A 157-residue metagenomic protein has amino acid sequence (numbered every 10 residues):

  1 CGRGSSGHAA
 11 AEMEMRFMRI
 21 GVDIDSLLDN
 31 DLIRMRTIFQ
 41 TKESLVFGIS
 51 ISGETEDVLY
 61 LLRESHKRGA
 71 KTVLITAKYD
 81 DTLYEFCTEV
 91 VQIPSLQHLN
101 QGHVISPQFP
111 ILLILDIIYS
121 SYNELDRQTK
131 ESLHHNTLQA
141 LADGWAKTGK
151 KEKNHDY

Functional and structural regions predicted by a protein language model:
C1-L113, Y119-R127: Glycine-rich phosphate-binding loops that contact phosphosugars or nucleotide phosphates
Q128-Y157: A short, charged, Gly/Pro-tolerant segment at domain boundaries
